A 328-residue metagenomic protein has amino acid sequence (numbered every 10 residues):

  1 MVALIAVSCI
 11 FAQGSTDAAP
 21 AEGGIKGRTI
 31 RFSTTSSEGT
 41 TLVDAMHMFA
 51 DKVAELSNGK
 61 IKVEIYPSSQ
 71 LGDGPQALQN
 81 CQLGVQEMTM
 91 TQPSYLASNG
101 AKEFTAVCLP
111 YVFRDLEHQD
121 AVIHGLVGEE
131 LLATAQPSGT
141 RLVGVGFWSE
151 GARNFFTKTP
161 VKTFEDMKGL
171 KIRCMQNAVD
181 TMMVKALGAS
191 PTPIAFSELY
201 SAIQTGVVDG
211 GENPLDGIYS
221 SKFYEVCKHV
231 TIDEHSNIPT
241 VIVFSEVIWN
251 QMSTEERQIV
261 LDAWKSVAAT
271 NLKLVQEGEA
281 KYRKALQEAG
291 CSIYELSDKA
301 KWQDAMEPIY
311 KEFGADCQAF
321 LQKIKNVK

Functional and structural regions predicted by a protein language model:
M1-C9: Bacterial N-terminal signal peptides
C9, Q13-S15: N-terminal Sec signal peptide cleavage junction
S15-H118, V127, A133-K328: N-terminal secretory/targeting leader peptides
